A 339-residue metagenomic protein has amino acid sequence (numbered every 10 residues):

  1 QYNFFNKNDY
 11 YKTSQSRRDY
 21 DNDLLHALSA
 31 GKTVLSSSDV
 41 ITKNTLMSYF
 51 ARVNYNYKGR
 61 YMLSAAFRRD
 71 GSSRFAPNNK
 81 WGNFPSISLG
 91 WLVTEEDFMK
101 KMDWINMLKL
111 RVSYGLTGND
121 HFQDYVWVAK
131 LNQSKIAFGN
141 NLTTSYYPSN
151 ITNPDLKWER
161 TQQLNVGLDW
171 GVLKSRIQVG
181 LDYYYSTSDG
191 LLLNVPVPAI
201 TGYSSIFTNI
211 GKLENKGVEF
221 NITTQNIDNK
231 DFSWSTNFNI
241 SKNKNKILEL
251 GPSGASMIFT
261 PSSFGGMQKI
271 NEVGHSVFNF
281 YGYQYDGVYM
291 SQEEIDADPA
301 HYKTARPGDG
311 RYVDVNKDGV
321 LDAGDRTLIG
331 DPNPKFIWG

Functional and structural regions predicted by a protein language model:
Q1-L25, T42-F50, N54-Y57, M62 (+3 more regions): Outer/extracellular conduits and scaffolds centered on Gram-negative outer-membrane beta-barrels
S36-D39: Membrane-embedded translocation segments of transport machinery
K135-P148: P-loop NTPase nucleotide-binding/switch module
